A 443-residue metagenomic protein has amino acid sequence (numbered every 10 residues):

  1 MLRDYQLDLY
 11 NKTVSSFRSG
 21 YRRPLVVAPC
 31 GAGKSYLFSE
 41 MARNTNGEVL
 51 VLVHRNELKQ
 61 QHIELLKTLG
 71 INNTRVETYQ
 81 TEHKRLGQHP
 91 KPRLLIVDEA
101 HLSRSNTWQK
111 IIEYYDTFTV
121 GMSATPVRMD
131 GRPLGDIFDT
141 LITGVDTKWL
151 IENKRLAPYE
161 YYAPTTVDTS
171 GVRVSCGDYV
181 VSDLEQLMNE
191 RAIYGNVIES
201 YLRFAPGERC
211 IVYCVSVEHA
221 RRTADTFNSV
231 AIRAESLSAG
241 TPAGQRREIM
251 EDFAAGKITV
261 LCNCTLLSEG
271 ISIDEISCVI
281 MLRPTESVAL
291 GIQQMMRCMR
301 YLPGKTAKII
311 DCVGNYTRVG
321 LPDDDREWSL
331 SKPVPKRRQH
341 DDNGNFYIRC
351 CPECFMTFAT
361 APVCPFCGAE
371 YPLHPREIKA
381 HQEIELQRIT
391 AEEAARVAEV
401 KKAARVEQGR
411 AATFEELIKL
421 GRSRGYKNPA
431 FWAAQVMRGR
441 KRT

Functional and structural regions predicted by a protein language model:
M1-L25: Conserved pre-motif I regulatory segment
G20-M41, Y213: Walker A/P-loop
E48-K59, L184-V230: Conserved strand-helix element at the start of the C-terminal RecA-like helicase core
Q60, E64, K84, R221-D225 (+1 more regions): Conserved helicase ATPase core of P-loop NTP-dependent helicases/translocases
S105-Y161: Post-DEXD/H (motif II) to motif III coupling segment of the RecA-like Helicase ATP-binding lobe
L141-I211: Conserved interdomain linker/interface between the two RecA-like ATPase lobes of SF2 helicase motors
T259-N263, E269-P284, L290, T306-D311: A short beta-strand element within the Helicase C-terminal
R297-D324: Conserved segment of the helicase C-terminal RecA-like domain
